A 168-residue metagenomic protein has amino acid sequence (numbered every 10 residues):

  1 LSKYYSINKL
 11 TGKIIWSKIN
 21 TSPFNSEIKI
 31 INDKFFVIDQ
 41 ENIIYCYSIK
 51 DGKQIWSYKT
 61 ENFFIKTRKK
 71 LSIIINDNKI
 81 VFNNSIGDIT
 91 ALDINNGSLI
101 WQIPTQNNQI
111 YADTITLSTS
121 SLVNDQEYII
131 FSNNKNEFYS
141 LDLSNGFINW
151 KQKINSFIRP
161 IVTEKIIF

Functional and structural regions predicted by a protein language model:
L1, K13-N32, K53-D77, S98-Q126 (+1 more regions): Extracytoplasmic beta-rich repeat domains
L1-S2, E41, I86, K135: Surface-exposed loop/turn positions within WD40 beta-propeller blades
N8-G12, S48-G52, I94-G97, D142-N145: Short loop/turn segments that connect beta-strands within beta-propeller blades
I38, F82-N83, S132: Residue-level marker for isolated small/hydroxyl-bearing positions within beta-strands of beta-sheet-rich domains
K79-I80, G87: Repeat-solenoid scaffold signature
N133, Y139-L141: Structural recognition of beta-strand segments within beta-rich domains
